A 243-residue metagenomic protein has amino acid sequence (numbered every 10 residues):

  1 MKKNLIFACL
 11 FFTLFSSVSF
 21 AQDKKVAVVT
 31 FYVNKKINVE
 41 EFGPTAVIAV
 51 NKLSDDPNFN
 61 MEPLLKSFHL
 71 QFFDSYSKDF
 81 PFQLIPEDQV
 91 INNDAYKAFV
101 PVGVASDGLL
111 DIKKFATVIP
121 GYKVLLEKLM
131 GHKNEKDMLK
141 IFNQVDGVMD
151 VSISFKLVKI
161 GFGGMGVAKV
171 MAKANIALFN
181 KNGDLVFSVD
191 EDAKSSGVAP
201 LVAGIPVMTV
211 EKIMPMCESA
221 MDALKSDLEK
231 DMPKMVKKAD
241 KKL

Functional and structural regions predicted by a protein language model:
M1-K24: Bacterial Sec-dependent N-terminal signal peptides
K2, V18, G43-T45, P101 (+3 more regions): General N-terminal targeting signals
S19, V90, D94, A98-V102 (+4 more regions): Charge-rich, low-complexity amphipathic helices in intrinsically disordered tails/linkers adjacent to domains
F20-V33, F68, D74-S75, Q83: Hydrophobic, aliphatic-enriched repeat segments that assemble into extended interaction scaffolds in large eukaryotic
Q22-V39, L129-L243: C-terminal/domain-edge helix-coil "capping" segments
G43-D150, G183-S188: N-terminal segment of the mature soluble domain
